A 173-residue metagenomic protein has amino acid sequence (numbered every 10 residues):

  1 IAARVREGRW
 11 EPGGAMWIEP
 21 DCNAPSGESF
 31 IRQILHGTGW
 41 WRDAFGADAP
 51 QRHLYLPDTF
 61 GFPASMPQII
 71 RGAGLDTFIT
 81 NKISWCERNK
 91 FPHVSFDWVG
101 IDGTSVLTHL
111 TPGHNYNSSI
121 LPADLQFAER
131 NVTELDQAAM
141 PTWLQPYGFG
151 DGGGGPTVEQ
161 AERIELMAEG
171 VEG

Functional and structural regions predicted by a protein language model:
I1-G173: Catalytic-domain carbohydrate-binding cleft regions of carbohydrate-active enzymes
